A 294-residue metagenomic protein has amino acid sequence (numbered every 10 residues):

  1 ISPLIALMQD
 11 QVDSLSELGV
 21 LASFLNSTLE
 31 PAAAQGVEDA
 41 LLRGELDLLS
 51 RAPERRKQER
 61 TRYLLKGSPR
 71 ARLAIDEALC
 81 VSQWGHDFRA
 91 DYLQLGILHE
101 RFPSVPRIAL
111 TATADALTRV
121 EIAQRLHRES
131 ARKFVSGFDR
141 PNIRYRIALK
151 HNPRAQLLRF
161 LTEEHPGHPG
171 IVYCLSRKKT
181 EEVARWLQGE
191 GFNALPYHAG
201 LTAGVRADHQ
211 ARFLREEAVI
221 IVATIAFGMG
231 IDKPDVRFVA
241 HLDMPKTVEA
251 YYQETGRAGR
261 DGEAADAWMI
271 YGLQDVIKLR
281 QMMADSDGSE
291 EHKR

Functional and structural regions predicted by a protein language model:
I1, A6-H292: Helicase motor core with emphasis on the C-terminal RecA-like subdomain
